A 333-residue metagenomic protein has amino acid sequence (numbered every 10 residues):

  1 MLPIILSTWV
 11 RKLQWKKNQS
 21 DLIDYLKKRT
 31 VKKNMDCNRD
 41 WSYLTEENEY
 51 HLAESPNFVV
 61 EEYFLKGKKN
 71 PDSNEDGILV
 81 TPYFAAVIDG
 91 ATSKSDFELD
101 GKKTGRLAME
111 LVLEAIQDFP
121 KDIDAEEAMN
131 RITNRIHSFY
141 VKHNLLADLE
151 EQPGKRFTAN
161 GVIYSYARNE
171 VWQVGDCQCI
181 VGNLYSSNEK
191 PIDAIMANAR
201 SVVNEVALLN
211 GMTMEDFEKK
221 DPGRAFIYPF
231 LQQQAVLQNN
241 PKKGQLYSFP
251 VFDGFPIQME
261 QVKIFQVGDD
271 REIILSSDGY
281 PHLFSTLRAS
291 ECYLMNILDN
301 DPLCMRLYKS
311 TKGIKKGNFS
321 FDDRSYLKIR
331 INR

Functional and structural regions predicted by a protein language model:
P3-I4, L22: Generic short N-terminal amphipathic or hydrophobic helices
K17, R29-K33, N210: Short, flexible helical or helix-coil boundary motifs
L22-L26, C37-R333: PP2C/PPM-type serine/threonine phosphatase catalytic domain
